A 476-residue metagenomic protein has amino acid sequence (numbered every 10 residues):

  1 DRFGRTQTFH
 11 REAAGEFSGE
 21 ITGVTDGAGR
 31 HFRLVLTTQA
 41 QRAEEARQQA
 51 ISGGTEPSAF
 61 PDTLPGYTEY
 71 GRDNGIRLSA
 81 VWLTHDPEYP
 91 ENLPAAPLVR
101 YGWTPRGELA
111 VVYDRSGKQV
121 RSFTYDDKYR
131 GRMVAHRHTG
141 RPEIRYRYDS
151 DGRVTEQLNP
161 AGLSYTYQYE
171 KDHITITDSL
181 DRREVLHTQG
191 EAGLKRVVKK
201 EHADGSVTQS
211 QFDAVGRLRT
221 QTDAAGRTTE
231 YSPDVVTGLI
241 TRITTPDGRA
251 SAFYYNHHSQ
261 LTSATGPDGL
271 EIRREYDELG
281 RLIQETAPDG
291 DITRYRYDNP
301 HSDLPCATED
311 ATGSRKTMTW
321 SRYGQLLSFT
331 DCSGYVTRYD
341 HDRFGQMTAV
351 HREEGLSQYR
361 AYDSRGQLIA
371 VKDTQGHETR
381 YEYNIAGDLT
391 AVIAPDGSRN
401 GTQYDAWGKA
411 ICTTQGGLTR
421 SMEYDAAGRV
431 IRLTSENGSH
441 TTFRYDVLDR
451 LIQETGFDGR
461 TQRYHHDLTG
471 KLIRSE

Functional and structural regions predicted by a protein language model:
D1-E476: Extended charged/polar low-complexity repeat regions
